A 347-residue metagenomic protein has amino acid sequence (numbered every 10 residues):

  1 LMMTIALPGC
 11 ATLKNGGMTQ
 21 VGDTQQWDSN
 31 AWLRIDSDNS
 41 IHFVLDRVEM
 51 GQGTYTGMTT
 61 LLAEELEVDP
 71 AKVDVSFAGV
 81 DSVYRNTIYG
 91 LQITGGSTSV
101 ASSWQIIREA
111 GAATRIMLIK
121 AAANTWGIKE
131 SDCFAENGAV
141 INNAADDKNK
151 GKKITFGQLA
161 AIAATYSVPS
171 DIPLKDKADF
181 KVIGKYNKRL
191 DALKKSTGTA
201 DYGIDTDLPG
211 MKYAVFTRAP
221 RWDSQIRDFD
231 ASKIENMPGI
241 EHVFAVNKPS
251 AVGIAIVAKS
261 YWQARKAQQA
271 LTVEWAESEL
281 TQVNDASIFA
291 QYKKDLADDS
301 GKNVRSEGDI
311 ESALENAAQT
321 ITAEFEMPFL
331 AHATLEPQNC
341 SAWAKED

Functional and structural regions predicted by a protein language model:
L1-D347: Structural alpha/beta core scaffold segments of enzyme domains
